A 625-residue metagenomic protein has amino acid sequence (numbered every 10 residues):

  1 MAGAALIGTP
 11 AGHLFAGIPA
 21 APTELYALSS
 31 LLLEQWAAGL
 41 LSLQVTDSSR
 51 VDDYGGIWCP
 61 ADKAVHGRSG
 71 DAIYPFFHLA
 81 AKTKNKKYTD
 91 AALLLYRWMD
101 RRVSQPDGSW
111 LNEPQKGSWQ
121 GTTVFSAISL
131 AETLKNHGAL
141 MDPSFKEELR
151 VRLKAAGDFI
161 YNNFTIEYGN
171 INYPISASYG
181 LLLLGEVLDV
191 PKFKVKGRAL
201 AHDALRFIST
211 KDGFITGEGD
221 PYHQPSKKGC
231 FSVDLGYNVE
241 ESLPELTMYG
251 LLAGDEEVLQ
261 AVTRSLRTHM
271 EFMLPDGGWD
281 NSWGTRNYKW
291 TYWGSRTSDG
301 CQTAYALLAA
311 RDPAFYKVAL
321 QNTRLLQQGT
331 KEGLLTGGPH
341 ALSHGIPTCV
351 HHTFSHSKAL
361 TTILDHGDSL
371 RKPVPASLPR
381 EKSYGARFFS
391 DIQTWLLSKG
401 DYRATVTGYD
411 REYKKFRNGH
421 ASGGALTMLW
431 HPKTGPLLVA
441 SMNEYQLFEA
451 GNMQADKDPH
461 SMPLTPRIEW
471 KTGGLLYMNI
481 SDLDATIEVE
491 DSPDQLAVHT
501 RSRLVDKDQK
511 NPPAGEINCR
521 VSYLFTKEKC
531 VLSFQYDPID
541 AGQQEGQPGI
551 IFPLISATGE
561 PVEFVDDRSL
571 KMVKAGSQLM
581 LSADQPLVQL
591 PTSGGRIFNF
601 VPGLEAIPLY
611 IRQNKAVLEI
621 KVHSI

Functional and structural regions predicted by a protein language model:
M1-G17: N-terminal export signals
A5, P10, L134-H137, G185 (+4 more regions): A generic secondary-structure signal for well-formed alpha-helical elements
I18-Y26: N-terminal low-complexity, Pro/Thr/Ser-rich intrinsically disordered segments that act as propeptides or flexible
A27-G56, D90-S109, E147-E167, K192-G219 (+2 more regions): Long, well-ordered core segments of solenoidal/helical folds
A61-A81, N85-L259, R286-G294: Aromatic-lined, polymer-binding surfaces characteristic of secreted/periplasmic polysaccharide-degrading enzymes
E256-Q260, M270-G549, P553-M572: Extended polysaccharide-engagement surfaces of secreted carbohydrate-active enzymes
G576-L579: Short, low-order "capping/linker" segments at domain edges
S582-I625: Beta-strand-rich recognition/accessory modules
